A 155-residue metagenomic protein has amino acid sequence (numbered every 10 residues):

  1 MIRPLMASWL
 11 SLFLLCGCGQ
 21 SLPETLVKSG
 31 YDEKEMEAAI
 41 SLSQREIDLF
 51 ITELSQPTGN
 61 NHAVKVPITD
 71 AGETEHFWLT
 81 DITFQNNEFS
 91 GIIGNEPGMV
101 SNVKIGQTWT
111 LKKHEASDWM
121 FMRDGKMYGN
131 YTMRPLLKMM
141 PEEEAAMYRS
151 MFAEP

Functional and structural regions predicted by a protein language model:
M1-P4: Positively charged n-region of N-terminal signal peptides that target proteins for export
A7-C16: Bacterial N-terminal signal peptides
G17-W78, T83-P155: Mixed-charge, low-complexity intrinsically disordered regions
